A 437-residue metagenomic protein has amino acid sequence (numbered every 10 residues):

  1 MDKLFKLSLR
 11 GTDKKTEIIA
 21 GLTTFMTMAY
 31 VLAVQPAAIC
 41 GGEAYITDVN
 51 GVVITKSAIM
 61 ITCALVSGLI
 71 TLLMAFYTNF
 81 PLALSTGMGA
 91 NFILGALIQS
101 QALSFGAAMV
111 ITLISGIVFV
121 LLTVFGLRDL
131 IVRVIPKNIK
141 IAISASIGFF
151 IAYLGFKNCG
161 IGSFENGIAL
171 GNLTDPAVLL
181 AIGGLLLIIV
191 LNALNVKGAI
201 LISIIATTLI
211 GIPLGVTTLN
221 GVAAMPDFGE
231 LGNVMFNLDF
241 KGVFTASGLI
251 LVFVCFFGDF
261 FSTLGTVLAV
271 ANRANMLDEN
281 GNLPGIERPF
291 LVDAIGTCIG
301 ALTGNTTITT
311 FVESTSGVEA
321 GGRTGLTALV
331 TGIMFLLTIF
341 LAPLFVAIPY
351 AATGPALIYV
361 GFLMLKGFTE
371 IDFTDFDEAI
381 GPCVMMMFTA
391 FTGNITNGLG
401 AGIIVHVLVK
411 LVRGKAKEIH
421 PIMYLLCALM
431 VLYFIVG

Functional and structural regions predicted by a protein language model:
M1-S57, A169-L170, I202-E287, A428-L432: Helix-loop-helix hairpins and the membrane-proximal interhelical loops of multi-pass alpha-helical transport proteins
D2-Q35, V66-S67, F76, T86-I147 (+1 more regions): Helix-loop-helix junctions within the multi-pass membrane cores of secondary transporters/permeases
L9-G21, V52-M60, A64, S104-M109 (+18 more regions): Hydrophobic, aromatic-rich alpha-helical transmembrane segments and their membrane-interface anchor motifs
L32-A33, S67-G68, F92, F125 (+8 more regions): A generic alpha-helix surface/boundary motif
I39, Y77, L191, G300 (+2 more regions): Helix-capping/transition residues at the boundaries of transmembrane alpha-helices and the short helical linkers
Q101-P213, T217, L329-G437: Membrane-embedded alpha-helical modules
